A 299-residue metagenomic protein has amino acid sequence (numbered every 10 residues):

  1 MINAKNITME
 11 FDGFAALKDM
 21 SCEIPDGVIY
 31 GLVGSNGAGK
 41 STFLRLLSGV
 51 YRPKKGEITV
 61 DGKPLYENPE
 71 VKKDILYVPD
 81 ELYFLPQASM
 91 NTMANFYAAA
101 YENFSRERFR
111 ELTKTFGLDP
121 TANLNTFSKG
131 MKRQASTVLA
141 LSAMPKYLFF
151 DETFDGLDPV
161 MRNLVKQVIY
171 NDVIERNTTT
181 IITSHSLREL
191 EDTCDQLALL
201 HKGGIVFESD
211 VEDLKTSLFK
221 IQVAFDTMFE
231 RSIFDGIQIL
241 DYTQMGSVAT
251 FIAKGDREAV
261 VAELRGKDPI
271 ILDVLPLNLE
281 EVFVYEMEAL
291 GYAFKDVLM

Functional and structural regions predicted by a protein language model:
I2-A4, L17: Conserved structural motif at the start of ABC-family nucleotide-binding domains
Y30-S35: The feature captures the beta-strand-to-loop junction immediately N-terminal to the Walker
S48: Helix-to-loop junction immediately C-terminal to a conserved catalytic motif
G56-V71: Conserved ABC transporter NBD signature motif
P79-A135: ABC-family P-loop ATPase nucleotide-binding domains
L148-E152: Catalytic Walker B motif of ABC-type/P-loop ATPase nucleotide-binding domains
V165-G255: ABC transporter nucleotide-binding domain
I252-M299: C-terminal coupling/interaction segments
